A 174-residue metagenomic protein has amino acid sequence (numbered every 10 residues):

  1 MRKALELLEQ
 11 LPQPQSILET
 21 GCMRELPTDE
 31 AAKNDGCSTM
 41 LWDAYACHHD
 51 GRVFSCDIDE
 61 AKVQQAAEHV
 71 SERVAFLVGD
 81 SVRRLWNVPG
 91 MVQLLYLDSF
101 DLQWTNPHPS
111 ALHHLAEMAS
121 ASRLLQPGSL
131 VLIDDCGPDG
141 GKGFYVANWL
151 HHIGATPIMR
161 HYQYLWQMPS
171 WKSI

Functional and structural regions predicted by a protein language model:
R2-R83: SAM cofactor-binding core of SAM-dependent methyltransferases, primarily the Rossmann-like beta-alpha-beta module
K3-L7, L41, Q65, N87-V88 (+2 more regions): A short acidic, amphipathic alpha-helical/loop segment
S16, R52, Q93-L94, L130: Structural motif
I17-E25, L95-W104: Short loop/turn segments at strand-loop or loop-helix junctions that form parts of catalytic or ligand-binding pockets
G21, D59, F100, C136-G137: Anionic group-transfer/hydrolysis microenvironments
N87-L95: A short acidic, Gly/Pro-enriched loop at the edge of an enzyme's catalytic core that lines a small-molecule cofactor
D101-I174: C-terminal substrate-binding/active-site "lid" region of AdoMet-derived donor-dependent transferases
